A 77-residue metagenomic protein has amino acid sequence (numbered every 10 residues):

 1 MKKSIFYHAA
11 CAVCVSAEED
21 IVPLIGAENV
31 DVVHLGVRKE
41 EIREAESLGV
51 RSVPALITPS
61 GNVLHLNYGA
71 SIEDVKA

Functional and structural regions predicted by a protein language model:
M1-E28: Local sequence-structure signature of Cys/Sec-based thiol-disulfide redox active-site neighborhoods
Y7-H8, A27-I42: Thiol-based oxidoreductase modules, predominantly thioredoxin-like and allied folds used for disulfide exchange
A12-V13, V37, V63: Glycine-/small-residue-rich active-site loops that bind phosphorylated ligands and cofactors
E19-I21, E46-S47, S71: Short, glycine/charged-enriched secondary-structure capping and boundary segments
H34-G36, P54, N67: Residues at the C-termini of beta-strands that transition into short coil/loop
E46-I57: Structural micro-motif
I57-A77: Non-catalytic, surface beta->alpha helical segment in thiol-disulfide oxidoreductase systems
